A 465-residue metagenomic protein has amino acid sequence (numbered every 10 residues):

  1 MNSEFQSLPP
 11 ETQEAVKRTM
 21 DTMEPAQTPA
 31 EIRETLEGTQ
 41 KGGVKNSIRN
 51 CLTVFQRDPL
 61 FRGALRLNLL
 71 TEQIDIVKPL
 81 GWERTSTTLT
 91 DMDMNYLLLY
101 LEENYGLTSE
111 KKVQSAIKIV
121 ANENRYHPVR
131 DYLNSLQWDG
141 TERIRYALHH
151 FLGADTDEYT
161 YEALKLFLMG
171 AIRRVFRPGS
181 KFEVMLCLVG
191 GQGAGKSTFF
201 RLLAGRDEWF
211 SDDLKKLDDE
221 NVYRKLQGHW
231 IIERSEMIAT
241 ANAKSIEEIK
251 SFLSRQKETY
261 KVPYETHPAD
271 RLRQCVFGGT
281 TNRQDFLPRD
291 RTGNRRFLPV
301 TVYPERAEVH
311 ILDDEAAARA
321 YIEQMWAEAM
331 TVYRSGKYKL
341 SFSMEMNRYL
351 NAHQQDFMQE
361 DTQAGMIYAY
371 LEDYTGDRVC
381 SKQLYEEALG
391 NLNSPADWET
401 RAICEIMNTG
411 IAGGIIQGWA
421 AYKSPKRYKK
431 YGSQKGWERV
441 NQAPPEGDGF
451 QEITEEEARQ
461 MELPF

Functional and structural regions predicted by a protein language model:
M1-E142, E158, E162, N393-W398 (+3 more regions): N-terminal nucleic-acid engagement/recognition segments and initiation subdomains in replication, restriction
I117-Q227, K382, L389: P-loop NTPase catalytic core of nucleic-acid-dependent motor ATPases
L217, E265, R291, P304-A320 (+1 more regions): Positively charged interface segments
V222-Q227, V262-T280: AAA+/SF3 P-loop NTPase mechanochemical coupling elements
I231-L253, P288-G293: Conserved AAA+/SF3 P-loop NTPase catalytic/coupling segment centered on the Walker-B
I238-A239, N282-F286, Y303-E308: Conserved nucleotide-binding/hydrolysis micro-motifs of P-loop NTPases
I246-A269: Conserved catalytic/switch belt of AAA+ P-loop NTPases
R271-C275, D290-A369, D373: Phosphate-sensing "switch" segment of ASCE/P-loop ATPases
